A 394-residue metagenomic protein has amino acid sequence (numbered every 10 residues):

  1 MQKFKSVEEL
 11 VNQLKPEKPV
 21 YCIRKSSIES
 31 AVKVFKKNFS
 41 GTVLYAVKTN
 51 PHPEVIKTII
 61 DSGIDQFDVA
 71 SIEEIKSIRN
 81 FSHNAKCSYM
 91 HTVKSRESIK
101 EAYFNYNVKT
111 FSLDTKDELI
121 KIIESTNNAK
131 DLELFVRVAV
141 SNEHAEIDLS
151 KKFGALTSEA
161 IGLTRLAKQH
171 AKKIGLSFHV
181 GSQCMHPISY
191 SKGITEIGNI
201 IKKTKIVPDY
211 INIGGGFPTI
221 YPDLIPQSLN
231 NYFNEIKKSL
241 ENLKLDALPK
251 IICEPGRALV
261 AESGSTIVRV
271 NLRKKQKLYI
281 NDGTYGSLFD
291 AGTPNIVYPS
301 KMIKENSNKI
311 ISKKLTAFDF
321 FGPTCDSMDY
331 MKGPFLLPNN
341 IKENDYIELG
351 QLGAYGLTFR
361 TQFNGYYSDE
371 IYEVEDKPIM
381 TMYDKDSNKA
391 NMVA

Functional and structural regions predicted by a protein language model:
M1-T110, K116-L132, R165-K172, K203-V207 (+2 more regions): A charged N-terminal "starter" segment
S26, K48-H52, I72-E73, T92-K94 (+7 more regions): Active-site beta-loop-alpha junctions enriched in small/polar residues
T58-I59, S82-N84, Y103-F104, S125-N128 (+6 more regions): Short, glycine/charged-enriched secondary-structure capping and boundary segments
F104, T126-A129, A145, K168 (+5 more regions): Solvent-exposed alpha-helices and their adjacent loops that cap or buttress functional pockets in soluble metabolic
V140-Q276, N364: Active-site loop/helix belt of alpha/beta enzymes
E235, K250-A394: Charged (often Lys/Glu-rich) extended helix/loop segments that serve as interaction or gating elements
